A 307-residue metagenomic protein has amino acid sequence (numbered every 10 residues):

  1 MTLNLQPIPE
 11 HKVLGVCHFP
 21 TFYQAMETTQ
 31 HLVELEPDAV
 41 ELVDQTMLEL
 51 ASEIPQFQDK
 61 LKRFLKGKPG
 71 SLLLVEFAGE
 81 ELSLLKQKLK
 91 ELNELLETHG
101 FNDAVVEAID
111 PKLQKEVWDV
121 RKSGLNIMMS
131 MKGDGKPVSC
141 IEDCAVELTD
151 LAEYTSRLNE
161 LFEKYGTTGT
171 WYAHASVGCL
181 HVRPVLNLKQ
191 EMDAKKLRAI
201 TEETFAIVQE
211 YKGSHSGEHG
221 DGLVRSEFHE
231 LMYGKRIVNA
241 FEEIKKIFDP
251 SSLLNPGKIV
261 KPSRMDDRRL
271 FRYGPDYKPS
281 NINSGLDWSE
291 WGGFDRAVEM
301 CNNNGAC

Functional and structural regions predicted by a protein language model:
M1-A173, G178-G217, G222-C307: Noncatalytic alpha-helical scaffold of FAD-dependent oxidoreductases
